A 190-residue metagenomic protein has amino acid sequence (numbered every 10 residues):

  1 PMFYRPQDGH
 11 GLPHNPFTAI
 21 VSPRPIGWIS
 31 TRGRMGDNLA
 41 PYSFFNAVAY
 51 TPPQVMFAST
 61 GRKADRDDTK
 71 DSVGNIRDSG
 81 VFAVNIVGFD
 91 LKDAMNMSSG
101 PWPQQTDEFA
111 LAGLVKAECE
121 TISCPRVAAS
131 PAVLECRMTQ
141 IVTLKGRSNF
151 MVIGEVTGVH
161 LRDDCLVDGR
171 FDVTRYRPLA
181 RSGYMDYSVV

Functional and structural regions predicted by a protein language model:
P1-V190: Basic, polyanion-binding surface patches
